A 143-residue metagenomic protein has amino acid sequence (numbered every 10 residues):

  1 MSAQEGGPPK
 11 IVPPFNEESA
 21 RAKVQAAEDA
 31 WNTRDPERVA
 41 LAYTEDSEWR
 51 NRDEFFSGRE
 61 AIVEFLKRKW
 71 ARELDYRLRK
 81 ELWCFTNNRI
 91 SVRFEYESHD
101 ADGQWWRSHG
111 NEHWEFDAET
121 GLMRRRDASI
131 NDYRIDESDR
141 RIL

Functional and structural regions predicted by a protein language model:
M1-E45, I142-L143: Short, low-complexity N-terminal intrinsically disordered segments enriched in polar/charged residues
S2-F15, E64-L143: A beta-strand edge to alpha-helix "cap/lid" segment located at domain peripheries
S19-A22, P36-R89: A solvent-exposed, acidic/Ser-Thr-rich amphipathic alpha-helical stretch
A26, D53, A128-S129: Sequence-pattern detector for short linear motifs and compositional/periodic biases rather than a specific fold
E28-W31, D35, N51, D102 (+1 more regions): Short coil/turn residues that cap or connect secondary-structure elements
